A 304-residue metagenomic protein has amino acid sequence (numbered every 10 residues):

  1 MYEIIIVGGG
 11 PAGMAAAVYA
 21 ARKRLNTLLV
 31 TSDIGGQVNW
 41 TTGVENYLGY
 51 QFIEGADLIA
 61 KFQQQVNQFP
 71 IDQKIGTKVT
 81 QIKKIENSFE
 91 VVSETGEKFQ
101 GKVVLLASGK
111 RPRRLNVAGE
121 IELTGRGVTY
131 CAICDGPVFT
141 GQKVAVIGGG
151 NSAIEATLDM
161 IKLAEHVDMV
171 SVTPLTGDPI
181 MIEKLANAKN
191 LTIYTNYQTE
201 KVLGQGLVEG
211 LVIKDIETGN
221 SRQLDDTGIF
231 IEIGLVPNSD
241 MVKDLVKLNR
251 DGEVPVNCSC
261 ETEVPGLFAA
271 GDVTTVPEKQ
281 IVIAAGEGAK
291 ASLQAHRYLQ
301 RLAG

Functional and structural regions predicted by a protein language model:
M1-E3, G76, T140-Q142, N196 (+1 more regions): Phosphate-coordination loops involved in phosphoryl transfer and adenosine-cofactor binding
Y2-I71, I154-P179: Beta1-alpha1 glycine-rich phosphate/pyrophosphate-binding loop at the start of Rossmann-like nucleotide-binding domains
V7-G8, V146-G148: Conserved N-terminal Rossmann-fold NAD(P)-binding element of oxidoreductases
G10-P11, K110-P112, G150-S152, T275: Residue-level detector of alpha-helix initiation sites
V66-S93, K98-F99, I161-N257, R297-G304: A Rossmann-like FAD-binding core segment of flavoenzymes
Q73-T140, G149: Glycine/small-residue-rich loop that forms an oxyanion/phosphate-binding "nest" at active or ligand-binding sites
N116, E122-V138, I231-I283, E287 (+1 more regions): FAD-site-proximal beta/loop scaffold in flavoenzymes
